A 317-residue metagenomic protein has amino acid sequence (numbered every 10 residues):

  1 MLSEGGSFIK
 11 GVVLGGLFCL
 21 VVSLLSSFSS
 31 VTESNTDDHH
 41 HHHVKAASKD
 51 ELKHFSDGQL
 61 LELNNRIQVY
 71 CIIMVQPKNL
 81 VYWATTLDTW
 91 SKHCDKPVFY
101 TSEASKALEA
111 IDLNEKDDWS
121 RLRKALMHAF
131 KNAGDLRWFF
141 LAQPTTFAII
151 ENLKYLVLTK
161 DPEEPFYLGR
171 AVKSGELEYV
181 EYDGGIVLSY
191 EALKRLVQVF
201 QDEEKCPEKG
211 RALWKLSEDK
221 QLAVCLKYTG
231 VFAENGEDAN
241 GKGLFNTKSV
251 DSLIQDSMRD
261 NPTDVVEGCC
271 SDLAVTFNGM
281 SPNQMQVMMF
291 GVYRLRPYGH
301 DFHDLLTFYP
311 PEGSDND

Functional and structural regions predicted by a protein language model:
L2-D317: Secretory-pathway lumenal glyco-enzymes, predominantly type II signal-anchor Golgi glycosyltransferases
